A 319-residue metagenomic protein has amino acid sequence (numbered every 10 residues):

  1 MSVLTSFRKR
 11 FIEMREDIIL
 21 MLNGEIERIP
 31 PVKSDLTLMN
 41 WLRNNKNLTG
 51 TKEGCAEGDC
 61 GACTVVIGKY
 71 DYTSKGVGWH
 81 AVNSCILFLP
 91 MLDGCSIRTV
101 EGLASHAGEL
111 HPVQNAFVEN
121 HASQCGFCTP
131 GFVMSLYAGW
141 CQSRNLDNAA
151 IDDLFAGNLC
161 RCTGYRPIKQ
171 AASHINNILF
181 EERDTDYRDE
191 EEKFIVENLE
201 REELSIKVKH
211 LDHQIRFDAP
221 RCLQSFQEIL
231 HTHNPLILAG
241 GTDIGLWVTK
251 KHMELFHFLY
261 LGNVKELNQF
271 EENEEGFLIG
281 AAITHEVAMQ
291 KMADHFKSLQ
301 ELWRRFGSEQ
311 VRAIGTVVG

Functional and structural regions predicted by a protein language model:
S2-Q224, K265-L267, N273-L278, I283-T284 (+1 more regions): Signature of N-terminal electron-transfer/Fe-S-associated modules in redox systems
E53-A56, P235-G245: Aspartyl protease active-site motif detector
V66, F155, A239, I244-L246 (+1 more regions): A gly/ser-rich beta-alpha-beta helix-loop segment of oxidoreductase catalytic cores
V66-Y70, A81-V82, W247-L261: Glycine-rich loop at the start of a catalytic domain that most often binds anionic cofactors/ligands
S143, N177-L179, K251-Y260, A293-K297: A glycine- and small-aliphatic-rich helix-loop capping segment at beta-alpha/alpha-beta transitions that lines
K209-H210, Q214-P235, H252, V311 (+1 more regions): Noncatalytic alpha-helical scaffold of FAD-dependent oxidoreductases
D218-A219, L236-G240, Y260-L261, I279-A281 (+2 more regions): General beta-strand structural signal in soluble alpha/beta enzymes
H233, I244-T249, F256, N263-N268 (+1 more regions): Acidic, glycine-rich loop-and-beta core segments that form the ion-binding/anion-interacting portion of active sites
